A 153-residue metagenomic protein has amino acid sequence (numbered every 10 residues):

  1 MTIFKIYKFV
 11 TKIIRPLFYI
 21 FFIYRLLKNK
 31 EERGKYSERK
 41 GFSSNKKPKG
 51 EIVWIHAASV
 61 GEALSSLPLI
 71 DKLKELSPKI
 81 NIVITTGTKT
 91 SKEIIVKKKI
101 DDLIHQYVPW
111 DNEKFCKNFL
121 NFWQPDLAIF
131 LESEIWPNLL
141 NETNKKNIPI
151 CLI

Functional and structural regions predicted by a protein language model:
M1-L26: Short hydrophobic helices that act as membrane-entry/anchoring signals
Y19-I153: Active-site and donor-binding regions of nucleotide-sugar-utilizing enzymes
